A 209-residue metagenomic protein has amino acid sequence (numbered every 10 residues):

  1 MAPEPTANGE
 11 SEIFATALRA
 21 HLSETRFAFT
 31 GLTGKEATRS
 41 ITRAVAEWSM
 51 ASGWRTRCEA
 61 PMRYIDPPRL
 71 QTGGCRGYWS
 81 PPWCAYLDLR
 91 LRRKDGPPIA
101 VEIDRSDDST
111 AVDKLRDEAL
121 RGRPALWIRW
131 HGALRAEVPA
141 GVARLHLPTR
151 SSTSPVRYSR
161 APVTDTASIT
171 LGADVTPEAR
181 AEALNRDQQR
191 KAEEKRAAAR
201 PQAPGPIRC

Functional and structural regions predicted by a protein language model:
A2-A46: Nuclease catalytic cores
F27-D95: Active-site metal-binding core of divalent-cation-utilizing nuclease and nuclease-like domains
R69-T72, D113-R116, S159-R160: Surface-exposed beta-strand edges and their flanking turn/coil or helix-capping segments
T72, L91-R93, I128, A173 (+1 more regions): Generic detector of low-complexity/intrinsically disordered segments and short hydrophobic N-terminal stretches
C84-Y86, P97-R150: Catalytic cores of nucleic-acid endonucleases
W130-C209: Domain-level recognition of nuclease-like catalytic cores that cleave nucleotide substrates
